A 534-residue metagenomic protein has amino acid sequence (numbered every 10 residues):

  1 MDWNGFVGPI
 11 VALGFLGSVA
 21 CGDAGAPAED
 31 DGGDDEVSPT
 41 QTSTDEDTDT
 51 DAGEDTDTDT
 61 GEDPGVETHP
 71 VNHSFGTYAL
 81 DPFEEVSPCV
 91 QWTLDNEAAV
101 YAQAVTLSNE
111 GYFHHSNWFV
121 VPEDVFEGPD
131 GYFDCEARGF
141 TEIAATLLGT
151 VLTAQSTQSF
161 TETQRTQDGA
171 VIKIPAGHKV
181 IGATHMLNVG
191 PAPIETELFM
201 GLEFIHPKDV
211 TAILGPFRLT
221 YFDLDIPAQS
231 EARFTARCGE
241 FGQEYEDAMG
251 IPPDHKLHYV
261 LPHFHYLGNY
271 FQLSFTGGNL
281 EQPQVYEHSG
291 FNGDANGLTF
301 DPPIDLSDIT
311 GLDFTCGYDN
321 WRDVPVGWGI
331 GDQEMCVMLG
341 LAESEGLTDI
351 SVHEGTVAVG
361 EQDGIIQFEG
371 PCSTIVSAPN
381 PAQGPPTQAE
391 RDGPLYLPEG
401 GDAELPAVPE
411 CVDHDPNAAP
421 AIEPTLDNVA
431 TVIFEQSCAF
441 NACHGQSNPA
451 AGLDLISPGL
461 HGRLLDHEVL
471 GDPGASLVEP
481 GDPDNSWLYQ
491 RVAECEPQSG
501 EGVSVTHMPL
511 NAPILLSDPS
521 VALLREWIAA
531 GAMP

Functional and structural regions predicted by a protein language model:
M1-A20: Sec-dependent bacterial lipoprotein signal peptides
L16-T68: Ser/Thr-rich, Pro/Gly/Ala-heavy low-complexity intrinsically disordered linkers and tails of secreted extracellular
A28-E29, N96, E142, Y245 (+6 more regions): Cys/His-rich zinc-coordinating "finger/knuckle" motifs
G65-D413: Beta-strand-centric surfaces of beta-sandwich/beta-rich domains
T184-H185, S517, E526: Well-ordered alpha/beta subsegment
V408-D518, A522: Solvent-exposed helix-loop boundary motif
P409-C411, E526-G531: Short, well-ordered beta-strand segments
